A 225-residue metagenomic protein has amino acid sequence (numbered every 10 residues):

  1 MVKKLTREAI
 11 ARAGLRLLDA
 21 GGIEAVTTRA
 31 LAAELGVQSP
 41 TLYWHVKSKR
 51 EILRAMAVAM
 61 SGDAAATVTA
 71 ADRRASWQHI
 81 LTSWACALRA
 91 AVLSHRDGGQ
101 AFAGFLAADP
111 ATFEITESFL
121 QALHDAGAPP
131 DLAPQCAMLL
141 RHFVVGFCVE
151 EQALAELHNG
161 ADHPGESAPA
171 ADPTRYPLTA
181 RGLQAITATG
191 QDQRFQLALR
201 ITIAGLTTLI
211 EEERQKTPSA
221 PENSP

Functional and structural regions predicted by a protein language model:
A9, A13, L17-A55: Helix-turn-helix
A59-A65: Short, basic, alpha-helical segments at the C-terminal edge of helix-turn-helix-like DNA-binding modules
A66-A111, P130-A133, L140: Hydrophobic alpha-helical connector segments
I115-A168, T187, L206-L209, E213: Hydrophobic alpha-helical bundle segments that form small-molecule/ligand-binding pockets
A153-P225: C-terminal peripheral helix-coil segments that are non-catalytic and often amphipathic
